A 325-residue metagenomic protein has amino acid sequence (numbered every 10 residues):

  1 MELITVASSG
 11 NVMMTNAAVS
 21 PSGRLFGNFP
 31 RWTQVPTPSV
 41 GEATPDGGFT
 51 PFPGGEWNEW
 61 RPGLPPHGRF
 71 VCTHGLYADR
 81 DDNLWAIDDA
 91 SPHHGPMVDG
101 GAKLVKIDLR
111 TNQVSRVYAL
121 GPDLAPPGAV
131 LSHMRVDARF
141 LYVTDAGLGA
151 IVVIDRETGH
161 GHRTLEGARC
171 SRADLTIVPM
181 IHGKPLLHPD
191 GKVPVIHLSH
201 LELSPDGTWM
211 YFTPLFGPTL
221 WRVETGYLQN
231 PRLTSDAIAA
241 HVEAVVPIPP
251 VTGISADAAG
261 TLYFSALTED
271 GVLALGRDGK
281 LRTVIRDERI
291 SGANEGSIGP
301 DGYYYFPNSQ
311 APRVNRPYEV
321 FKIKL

Functional and structural regions predicted by a protein language model:
I4-P38: Beta-strand-rich domains and repeat architectures in extracellular enzymes and scaffolds, especially beta-propellers
I4-T5, F49-G68, N112-P126, H162-G191 (+1 more regions): Surface-exposed loop and turn segments in beta-propeller and other repeat-based domains that flank or scaffold
G10-S22, L64-I87, D123-Y142, S171-W209 (+4 more regions): Beta-rich, blade/repeat-based domains predominating in secreted/periplasmic proteins but also intracellular
F26-E59, H94-P96, L109-R110: Beta-propeller domains
G27-T33, A86-A90, V143-G147, S204 (+4 more regions): Conserved beta-strand positions in repeat-built beta-propeller and related beta-rich domains
S91-H93, M97-F140, T144: Asp-box/WD-like beta-propeller blade repeats and closely related beta-sheet repeat scaffolds
R156-H160, R222-T234, L325: Short loop/turn segments immediately following beta-strands, especially the blade-tip and inter-blade linker loops
S297-L325: Blade-level signature of beta-propeller repeat domains, shared across WD40, Kelch, NHL, RCC1 and BNR/Asp-box propellers
